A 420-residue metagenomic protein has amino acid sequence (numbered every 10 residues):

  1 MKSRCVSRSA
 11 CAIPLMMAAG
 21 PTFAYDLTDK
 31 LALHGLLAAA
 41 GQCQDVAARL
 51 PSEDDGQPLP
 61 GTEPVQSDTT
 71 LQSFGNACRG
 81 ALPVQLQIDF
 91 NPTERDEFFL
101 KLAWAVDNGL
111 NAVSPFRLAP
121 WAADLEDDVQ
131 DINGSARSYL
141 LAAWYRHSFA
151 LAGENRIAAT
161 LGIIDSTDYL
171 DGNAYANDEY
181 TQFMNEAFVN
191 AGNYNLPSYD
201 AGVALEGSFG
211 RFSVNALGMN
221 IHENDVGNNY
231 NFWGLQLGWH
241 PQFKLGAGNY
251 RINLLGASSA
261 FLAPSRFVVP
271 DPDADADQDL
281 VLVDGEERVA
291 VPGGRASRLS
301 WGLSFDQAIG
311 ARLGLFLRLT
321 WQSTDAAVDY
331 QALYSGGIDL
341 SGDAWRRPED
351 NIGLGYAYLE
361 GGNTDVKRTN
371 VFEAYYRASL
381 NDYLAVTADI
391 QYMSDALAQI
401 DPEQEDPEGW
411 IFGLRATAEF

Functional and structural regions predicted by a protein language model:
Y25-F74, Q182, I352, A388: Transmembrane beta-strand segments of Gram-negative outer membrane beta-barrel proteins
L31, E94-F98, G153-I157, R211-A216 (+4 more regions): Repeated loop/turn-to-beta-strand initiation elements of outer-membrane beta-barrel proteins
G35-C43, L100-W104, A159-I163, A216-N220 (+6 more regions): Transmembrane beta-barrel strands of outer-membrane/channel proteins
C43, C78-V84, A136-L141, P197-A201 (+6 more regions): Residues that define the transmembrane beta-barrel architecture of outer-membrane proteins
P51-L82, P92-A142, F149, E154 (+2 more regions): Surface-exposed loop and membrane-interface regions of Gram-negative outer-membrane beta-barrel proteins
V84-F90, A143-H147, L161, V203-G207 (+6 more regions): Residues on the lipid-exposed face of transmembrane beta-strands in outer-membrane beta-barrel proteins
V113-W144, A152-Q236, N351: Surface-exposed coil loops of outer-membrane beta-barrel proteins
L384, D406-F420: Outer-membrane beta-barrel "beta-signal"
